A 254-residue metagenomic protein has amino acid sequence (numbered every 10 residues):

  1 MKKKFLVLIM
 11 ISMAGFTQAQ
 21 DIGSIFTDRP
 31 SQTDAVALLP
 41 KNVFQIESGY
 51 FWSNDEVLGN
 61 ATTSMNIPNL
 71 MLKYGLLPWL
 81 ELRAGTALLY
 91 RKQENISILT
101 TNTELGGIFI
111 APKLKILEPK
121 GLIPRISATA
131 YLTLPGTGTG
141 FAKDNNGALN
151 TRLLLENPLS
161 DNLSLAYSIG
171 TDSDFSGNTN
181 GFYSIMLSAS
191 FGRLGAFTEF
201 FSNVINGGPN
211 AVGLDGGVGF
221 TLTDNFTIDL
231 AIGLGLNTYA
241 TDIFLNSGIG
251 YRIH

Functional and structural regions predicted by a protein language model:
K4-M13: Sec-dependent N-terminal signal peptides
M13-A14, R29: Generic secondary-structure transition motif, activating predominantly at the C-termini of alpha-helices
G15-A19: Sec/Tat signal peptide C-region and signal peptidase I cleavage site
Q20-H254: Transmembrane beta-barrel domains of Gram-negative outer membranes and organellar outer membranes
